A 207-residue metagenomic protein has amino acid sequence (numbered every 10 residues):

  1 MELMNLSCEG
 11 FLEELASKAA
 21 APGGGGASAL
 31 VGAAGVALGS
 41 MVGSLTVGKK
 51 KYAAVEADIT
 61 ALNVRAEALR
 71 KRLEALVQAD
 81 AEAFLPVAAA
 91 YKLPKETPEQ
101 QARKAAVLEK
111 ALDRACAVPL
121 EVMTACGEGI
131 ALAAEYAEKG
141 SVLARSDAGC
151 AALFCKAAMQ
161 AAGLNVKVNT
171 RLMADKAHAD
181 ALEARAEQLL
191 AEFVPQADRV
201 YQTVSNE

Functional and structural regions predicted by a protein language model:
L3-P22: Short, hydrophobic/aliphatic alpha-helical segments
S7, F11, A34-M41, A83 (+4 more regions): Amphipathic, well-ordered alpha-helical segments in soluble domains
S17-S40, A144-A162: Conserved phosphate/anionic-ligand binding catalytic regions in large, soluble enzymes, centered on
L30-A34, L62, L69-L76, A115-A125 (+5 more regions): Amphipathic alpha-helix face/heptad-repeat signature
L38-D58: Phosphate-handling active-site elements
K51-A89, L189: A structural-propensity feature for long, helix-poor, extended segments
D80, F84-L153, A157: Amphipathic alpha-helical interface segments
G129-L132, A144-T203, E207: Preference for long, well-ordered alpha-helical segments
